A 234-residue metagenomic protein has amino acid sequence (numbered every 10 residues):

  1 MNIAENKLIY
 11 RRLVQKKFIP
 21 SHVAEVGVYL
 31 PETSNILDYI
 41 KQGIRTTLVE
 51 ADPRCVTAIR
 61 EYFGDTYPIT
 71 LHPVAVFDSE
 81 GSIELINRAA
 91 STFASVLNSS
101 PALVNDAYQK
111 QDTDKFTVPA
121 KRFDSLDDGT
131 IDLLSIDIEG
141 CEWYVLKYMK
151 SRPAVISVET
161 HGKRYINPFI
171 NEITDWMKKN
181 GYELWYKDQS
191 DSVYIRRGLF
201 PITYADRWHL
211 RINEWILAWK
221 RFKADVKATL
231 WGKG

Functional and structural regions predicted by a protein language model:
M1-G234: Phosphate/nucleotide-binding beta-alpha loop and adjacent structural elements of enzyme active sites
